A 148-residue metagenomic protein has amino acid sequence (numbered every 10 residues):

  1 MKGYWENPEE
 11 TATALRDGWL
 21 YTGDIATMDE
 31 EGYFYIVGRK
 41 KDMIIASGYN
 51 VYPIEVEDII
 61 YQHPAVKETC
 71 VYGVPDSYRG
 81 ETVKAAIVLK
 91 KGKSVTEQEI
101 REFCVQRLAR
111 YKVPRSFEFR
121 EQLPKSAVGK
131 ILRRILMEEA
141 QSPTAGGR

Functional and structural regions predicted by a protein language model:
K2-E6, E10-D17, I25-K112, E121-P124 (+2 more regions): AMP-binding/adenylate-forming catalytic core of the ANL superfamily
E138-R148: Acidic/polar alpha-helix N-cap and adjacent early helical turns within long charge-rich amphipathic helices/linkers
